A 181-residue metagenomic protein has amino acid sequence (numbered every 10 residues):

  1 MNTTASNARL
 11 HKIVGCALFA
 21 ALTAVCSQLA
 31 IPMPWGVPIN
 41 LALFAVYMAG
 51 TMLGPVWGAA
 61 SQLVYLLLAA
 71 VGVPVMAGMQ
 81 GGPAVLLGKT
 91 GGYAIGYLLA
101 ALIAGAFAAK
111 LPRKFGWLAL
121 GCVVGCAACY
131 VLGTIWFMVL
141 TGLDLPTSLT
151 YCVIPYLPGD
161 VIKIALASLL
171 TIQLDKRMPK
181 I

Functional and structural regions predicted by a protein language model:
M1-A20, T150-I181: Alpha-helical transmembrane segments and their cytosolic interface
M1-A59: Hydrophobic transmembrane alpha-helices
N2, H11, C16-L18, V25 (+1 more regions): Short helix-perturbing small/polar motifs within transmembrane alpha-helices
F19-T23, V46, G50, Y65-A69 (+11 more regions): Alpha-helical transmembrane segments in multi-pass membrane proteins
S27-P38, V64-A100: Interfacial aromatic-anchored transmembrane helix boundaries in multi-pass membrane proteins
M52-V56, I103-L111, Q173-M178: Structural signal for the C-terminal ends of transmembrane alpha-helices and the immediately following loop
G58-Q62, V85, L118, S148: Alpha-helical transmembrane segments and their helix-entry boundary regions
V73-M79, W136-T150: Interfacial helix-loop-helix junctions of multi-pass membrane proteins
